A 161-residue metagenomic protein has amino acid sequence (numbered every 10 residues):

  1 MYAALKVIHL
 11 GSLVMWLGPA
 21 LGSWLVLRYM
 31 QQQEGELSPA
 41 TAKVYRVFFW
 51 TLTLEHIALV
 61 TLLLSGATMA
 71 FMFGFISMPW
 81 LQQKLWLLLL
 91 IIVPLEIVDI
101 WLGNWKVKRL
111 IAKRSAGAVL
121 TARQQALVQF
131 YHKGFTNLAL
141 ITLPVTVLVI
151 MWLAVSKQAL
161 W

Functional and structural regions predicted by a protein language model:
M1-W161: Polytopic transmembrane helical bundles with strong interfacial aromatic enrichment
